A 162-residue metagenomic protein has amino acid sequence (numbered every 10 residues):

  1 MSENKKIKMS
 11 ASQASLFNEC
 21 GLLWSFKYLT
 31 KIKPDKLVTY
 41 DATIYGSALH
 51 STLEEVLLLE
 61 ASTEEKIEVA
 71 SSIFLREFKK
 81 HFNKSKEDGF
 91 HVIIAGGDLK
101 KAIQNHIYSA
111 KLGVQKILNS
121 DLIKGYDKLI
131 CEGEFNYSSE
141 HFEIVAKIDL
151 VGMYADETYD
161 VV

Functional and structural regions predicted by a protein language model:
M1-I7: Generic start-of-chain signal for non-secretory N-termini
S2, F17-E19, L122-I130, E143: A generic structural signal for short, non-catalytic loop/turn and secondary-structure boundary residues
I7-L22, H141-V151: An acidic intrinsically disordered interaction segment
M9, W24, I44-A48, V69 (+3 more regions): Generic recognition of stable, solvent-exposed alpha-helical segments in well-folded globular domains
A14-A61, L75, C131-E132: Nuclease catalytic cores
T52-C131: A non-catalytic, helix-rich entry segment at domain boundaries
Y126, I130-V162: Non-catalytic protein-protein interaction segments used by genome-maintenance enzymes to assemble and couple activities
